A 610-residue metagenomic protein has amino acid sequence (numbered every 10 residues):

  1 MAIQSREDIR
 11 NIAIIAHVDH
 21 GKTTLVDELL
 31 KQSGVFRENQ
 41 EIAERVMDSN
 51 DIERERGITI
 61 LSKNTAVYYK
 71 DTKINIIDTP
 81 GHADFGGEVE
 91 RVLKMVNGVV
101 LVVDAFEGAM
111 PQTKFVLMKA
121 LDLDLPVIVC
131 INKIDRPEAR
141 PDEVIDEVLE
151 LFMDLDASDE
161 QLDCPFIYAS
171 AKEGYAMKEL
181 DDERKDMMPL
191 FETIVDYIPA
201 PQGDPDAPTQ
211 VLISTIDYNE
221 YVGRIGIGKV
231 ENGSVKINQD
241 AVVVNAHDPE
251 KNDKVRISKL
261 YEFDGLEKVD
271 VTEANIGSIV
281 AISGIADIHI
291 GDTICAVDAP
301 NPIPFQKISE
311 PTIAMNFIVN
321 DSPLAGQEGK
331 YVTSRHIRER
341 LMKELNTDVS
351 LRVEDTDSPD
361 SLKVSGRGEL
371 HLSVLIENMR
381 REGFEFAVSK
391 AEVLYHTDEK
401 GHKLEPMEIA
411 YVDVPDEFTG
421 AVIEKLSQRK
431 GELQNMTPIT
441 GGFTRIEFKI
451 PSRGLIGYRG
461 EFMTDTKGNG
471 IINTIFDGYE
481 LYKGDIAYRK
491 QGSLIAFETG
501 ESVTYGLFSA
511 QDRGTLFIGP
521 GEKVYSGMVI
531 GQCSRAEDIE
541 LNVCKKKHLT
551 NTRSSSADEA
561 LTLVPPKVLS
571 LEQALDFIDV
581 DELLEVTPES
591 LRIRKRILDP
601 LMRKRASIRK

Functional and structural regions predicted by a protein language model:
M1-E107, E147, I216-N219: P-loop NTPase switch module centered on the Walker A-proximal segment
I42-R45, L155-F166, P201-L212, A241 (+9 more regions): Interdomain boundary/hinge elements
P126, R136-D196: Canonical P-loop GTPase G-domain recognition
S170, T356-H371: Short glycine/threonine-rich beta-strand-turn micro-motifs
Q210-M315, A325-Q327, Q491, G500-T550 (+2 more regions): Conserved nucleotide-binding/hydrolysis modules and their immediate coupling elements across P-loop/ASCE NTPase motors
S234, A286-D287, G366-L372, P415-T419 (+1 more regions): Helix N-cap motif at beta-to-alpha junctions
F263, K268-V271, L404, I450 (+3 more regions): Long insertion/accessory domains within large nucleic-acid-processing enzymes
S322-L345, A560, V564: A short, contiguous, amphipathic alpha-helix enriched in charged residues
